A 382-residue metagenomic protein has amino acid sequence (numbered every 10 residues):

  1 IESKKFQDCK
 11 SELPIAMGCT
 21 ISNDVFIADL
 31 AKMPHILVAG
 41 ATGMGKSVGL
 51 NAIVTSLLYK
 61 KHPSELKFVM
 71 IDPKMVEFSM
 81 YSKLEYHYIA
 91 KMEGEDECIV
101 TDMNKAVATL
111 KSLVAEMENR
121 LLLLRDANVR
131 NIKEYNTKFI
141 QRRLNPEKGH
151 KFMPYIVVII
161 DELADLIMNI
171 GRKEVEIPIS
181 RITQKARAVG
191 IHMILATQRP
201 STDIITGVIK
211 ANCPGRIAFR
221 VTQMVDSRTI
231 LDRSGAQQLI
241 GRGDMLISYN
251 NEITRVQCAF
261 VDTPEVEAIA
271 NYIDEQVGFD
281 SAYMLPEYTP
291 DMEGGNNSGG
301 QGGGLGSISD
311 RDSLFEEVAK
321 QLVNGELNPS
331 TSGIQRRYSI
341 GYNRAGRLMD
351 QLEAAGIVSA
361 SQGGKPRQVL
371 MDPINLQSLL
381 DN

Functional and structural regions predicted by a protein language model:
I1, A39-G40, E267-N271, L379-N382: Short, charged, solvent-exposed linker or helix-capping segments at domain edges/interfaces that act as flexible hinges
E2-R130, K148, M153-V221, V225-L239 (+5 more regions): P-loop NTPase catalytic phosphate-binding loop
S3, N119, L123, K138-Q141 (+3 more regions): A structural signal for alpha-helix termini and helix-coil/disorder junctions
V129-I140: Short glycine-rich substrate-engagement loop in P-loop NTPases that contacts/grips substrate
E134, D226, E265-A268, N375: Exposed alpha-helical structural elements
Y135, L144-H150, A268-R311: Charged, low-hydrophobicity low-complexity segments
Q223, P290-N382: Terminal-proximal interaction/regulatory segments of ATP-powered molecular machines
